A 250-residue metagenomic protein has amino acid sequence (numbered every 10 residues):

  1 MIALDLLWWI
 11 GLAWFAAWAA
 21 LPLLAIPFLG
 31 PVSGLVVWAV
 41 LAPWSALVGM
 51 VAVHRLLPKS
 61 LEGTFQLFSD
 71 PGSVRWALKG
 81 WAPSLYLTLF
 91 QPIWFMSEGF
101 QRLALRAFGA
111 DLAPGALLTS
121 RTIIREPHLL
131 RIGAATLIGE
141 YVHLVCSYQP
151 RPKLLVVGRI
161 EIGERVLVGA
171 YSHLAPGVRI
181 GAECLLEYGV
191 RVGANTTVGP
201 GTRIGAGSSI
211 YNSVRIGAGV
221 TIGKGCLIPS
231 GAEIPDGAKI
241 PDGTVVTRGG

Functional and structural regions predicted by a protein language model:
M1-F108, G243, G250: Terminal amphipathic alpha-helical/low-complexity segments used for targeting or macromolecular assembly
L105-R106, D111-G250: Structural signal for interior beta-strand "rungs" in well-ordered beta-sheet cores of soluble enzyme domains
